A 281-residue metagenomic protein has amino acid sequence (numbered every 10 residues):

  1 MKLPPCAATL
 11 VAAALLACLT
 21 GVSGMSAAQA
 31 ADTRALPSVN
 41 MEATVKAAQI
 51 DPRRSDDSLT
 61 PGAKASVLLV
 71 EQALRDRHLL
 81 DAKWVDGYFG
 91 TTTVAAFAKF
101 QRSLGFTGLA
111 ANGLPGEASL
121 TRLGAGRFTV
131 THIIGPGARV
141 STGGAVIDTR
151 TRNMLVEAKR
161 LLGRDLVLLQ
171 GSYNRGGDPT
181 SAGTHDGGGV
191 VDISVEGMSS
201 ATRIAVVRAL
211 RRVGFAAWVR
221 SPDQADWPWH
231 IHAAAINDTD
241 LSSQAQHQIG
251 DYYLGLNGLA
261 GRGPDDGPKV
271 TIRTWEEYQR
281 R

Functional and structural regions predicted by a protein language model:
K2-P5, G21-G87: Acidic, Ser/Thr/Pro/Gly-enriched interdomain connector segments
L10-S23: Bacterial N-terminal signal peptides
P52-A63, A82-G87, G108-A111, P136-T149 (+1 more regions): Second-shell loop/turn segments in exported
S58-L69, R75-R122: Short acidic, glycine/serine/threonine-rich helix-capping segments at coil-helix boundaries
A82-G87, G108-L114, D165-Y173, G214-A225: Surface-exposed patches in mature extracellular/periplasmic domains of secreted proteins
R127-L162: Active-site acidic/histidine clusters and adjacent loop/turn architecture that either coordinate catalytic ions
S141-A145, S181-A182, G197-R281: Catalytic cores and adjacent binding grooves of peptidoglycan-active enzymes
R150-T180: Extended, low-complexity, intrinsically disordered C-terminal regulatory tails of eukaryotic serine/threonine kinases
